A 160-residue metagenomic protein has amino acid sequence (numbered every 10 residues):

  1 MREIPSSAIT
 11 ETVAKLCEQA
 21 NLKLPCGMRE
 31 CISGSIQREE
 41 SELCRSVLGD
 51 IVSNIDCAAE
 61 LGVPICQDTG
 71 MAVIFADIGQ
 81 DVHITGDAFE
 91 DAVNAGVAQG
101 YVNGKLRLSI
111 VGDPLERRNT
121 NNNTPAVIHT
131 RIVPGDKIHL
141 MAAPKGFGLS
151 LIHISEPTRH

Functional and structural regions predicted by a protein language model:
M1-L48: Acidic/polar, glycine-rich intrinsically disordered N-terminal extensions of enzymes
L16-K23, S35-E39, N54, A58 (+1 more regions): Change "in soluble alpha/beta enzymes" to "in soluble alpha/beta proteins
L24-I32, L43-L48, G62, V102-E116: Flexible, glycine/charged-enriched surface loops at secondary-structure junctions
E39-V63, T120: Translation machinery proteins
P64-Q67, F75, R131, M141-K145: Short beta-strand segments
G70-P134: A generic, well-ordered mixed alpha/beta core segment in the N-terminal half of proteins
G148-S150: ATP-dependent carboxylate/acyl-activation modules
I152-H160: Residue-level detector of conserved catalytic or cofactor/ligand-binding positions in enzyme active sites
